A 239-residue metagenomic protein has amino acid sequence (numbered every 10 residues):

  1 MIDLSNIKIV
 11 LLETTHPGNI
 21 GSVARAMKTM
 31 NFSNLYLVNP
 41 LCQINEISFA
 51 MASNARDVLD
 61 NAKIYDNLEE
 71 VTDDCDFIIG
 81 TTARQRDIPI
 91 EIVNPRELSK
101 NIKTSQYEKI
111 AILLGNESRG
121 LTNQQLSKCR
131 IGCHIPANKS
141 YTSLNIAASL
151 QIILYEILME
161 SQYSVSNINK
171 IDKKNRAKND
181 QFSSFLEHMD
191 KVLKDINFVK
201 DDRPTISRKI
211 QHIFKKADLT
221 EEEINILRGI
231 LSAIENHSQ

Functional and structural regions predicted by a protein language model:
M1-Q239: Post-transcriptional modification and biogenesis factors for structured RNAs of the translation apparatus
